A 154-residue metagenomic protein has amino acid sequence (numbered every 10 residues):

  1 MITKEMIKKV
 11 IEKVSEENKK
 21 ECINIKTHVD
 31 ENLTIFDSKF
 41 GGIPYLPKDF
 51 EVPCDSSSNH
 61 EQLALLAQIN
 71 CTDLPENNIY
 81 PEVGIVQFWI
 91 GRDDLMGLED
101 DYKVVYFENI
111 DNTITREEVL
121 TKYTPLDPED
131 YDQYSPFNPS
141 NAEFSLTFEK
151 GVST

Functional and structural regions predicted by a protein language model:
M1-T154: Preference for intrinsically disordered or flexible, low-complexity segments and adjacent hinge/connector residues
